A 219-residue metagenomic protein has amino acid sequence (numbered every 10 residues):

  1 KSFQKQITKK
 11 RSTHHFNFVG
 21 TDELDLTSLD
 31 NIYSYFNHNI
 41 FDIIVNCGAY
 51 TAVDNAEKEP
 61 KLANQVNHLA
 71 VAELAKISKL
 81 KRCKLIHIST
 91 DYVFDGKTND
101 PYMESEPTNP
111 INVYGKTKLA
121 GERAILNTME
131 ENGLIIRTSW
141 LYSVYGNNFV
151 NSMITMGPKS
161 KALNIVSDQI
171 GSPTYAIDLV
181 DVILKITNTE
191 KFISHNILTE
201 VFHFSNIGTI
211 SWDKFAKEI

Functional and structural regions predicted by a protein language model:
K1, V182, T189-I219: Mid/C-terminal beta-alpha module of Rossmann-like enzyme folds, strongest in SDR-family dehydrogenases/epimerases
K1-I43: N-terminal Rossmann/SDR dinucleotide-binding element
V19, I44-G48, L85-T90, D95 (+1 more regions): SDR active-site strand-loop-helix element
L29-V66, K79: NAD(P)H-binding glycine-rich loop region in Rossmannoid oxidoreductase-like domains and their noncatalytic homologs
N31, E73-I77, A124, D178: Conserved mid-core alpha-helix of short-chain dehydrogenase/reductase
K58, Q65, L69-E73, V93-I136 (+1 more regions): Catalytic helix-loop patch of NAD(P)-dependent Rossmann-fold dehydrogenases
L80-K84, E130-E131: A short helix->loop->beta-strand "cap" motif at the edges of active sites that frequently abuts
R123-S172, A176-K185, I219: NAD(P)-dependent short-chain dehydrogenase/reductase
